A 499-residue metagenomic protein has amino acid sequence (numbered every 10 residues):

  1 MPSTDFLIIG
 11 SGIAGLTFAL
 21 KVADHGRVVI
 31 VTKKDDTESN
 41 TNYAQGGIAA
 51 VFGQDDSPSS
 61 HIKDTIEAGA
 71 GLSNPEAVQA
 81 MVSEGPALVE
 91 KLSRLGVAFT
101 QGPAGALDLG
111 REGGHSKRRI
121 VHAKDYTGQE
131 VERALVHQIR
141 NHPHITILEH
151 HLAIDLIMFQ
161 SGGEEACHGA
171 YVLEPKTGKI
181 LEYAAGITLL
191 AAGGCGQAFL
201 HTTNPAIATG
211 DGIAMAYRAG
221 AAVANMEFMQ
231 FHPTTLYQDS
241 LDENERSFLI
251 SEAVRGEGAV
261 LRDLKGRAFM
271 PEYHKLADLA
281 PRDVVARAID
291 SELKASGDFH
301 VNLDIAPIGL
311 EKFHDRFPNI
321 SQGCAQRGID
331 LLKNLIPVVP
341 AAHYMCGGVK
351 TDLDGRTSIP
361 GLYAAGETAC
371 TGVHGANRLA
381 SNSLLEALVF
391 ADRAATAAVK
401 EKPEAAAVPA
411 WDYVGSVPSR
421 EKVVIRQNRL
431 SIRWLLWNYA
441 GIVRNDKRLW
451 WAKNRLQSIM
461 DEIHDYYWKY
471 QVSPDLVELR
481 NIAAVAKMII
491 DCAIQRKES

Functional and structural regions predicted by a protein language model:
M1-D5, K21, D35-T37, A44-A49 (+9 more regions): Glycine- and aromatic-enriched mobile tails/lids
F6-I30: N-terminal Rossmann-like FAD-binding beta1-loop-alpha1 element of flavoenzymes
L7-I9, Y183-A192: Short hydrophobic core segments
D24-Q45, Q54: Glycine-rich FAD pyrophosphate-binding loop
D36, M215, A221-D330, N334-I336 (+1 more regions): An anion/pyrophosphate-binding glycine-rich loop and adjacent beta-alpha core in soluble alpha-beta enzymes
A50-M81: Glycine-rich active-site loop/strand segments that organize a redox cofactor
R94-K179, A191, T235-L241: Conserved redox-cofactor binding core of oxidoreductases
I187-L241, F248, A277, N382-R393: Glycine-rich loop(s) and the adjacent beta-strand/alpha-helix scaffold that form part
